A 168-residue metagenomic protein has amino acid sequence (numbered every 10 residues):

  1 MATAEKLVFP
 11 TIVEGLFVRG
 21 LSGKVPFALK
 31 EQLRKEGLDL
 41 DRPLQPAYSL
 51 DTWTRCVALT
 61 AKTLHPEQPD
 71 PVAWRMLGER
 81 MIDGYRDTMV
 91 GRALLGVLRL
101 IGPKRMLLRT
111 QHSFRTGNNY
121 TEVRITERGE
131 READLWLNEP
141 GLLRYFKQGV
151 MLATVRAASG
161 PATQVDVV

Functional and structural regions predicted by a protein language model:
M1-Q68: N-terminal leader/assembly segments
L38, R42-F146, V167: Amphipathic interaction/junction segments at domain boundaries or subunit interfaces
Y145-G160: Short, non-transmembrane amphipathic alpha-helical segments
S159-V168: Low-complexity, intrinsically disordered Gly/Pro/Thr-rich segments
